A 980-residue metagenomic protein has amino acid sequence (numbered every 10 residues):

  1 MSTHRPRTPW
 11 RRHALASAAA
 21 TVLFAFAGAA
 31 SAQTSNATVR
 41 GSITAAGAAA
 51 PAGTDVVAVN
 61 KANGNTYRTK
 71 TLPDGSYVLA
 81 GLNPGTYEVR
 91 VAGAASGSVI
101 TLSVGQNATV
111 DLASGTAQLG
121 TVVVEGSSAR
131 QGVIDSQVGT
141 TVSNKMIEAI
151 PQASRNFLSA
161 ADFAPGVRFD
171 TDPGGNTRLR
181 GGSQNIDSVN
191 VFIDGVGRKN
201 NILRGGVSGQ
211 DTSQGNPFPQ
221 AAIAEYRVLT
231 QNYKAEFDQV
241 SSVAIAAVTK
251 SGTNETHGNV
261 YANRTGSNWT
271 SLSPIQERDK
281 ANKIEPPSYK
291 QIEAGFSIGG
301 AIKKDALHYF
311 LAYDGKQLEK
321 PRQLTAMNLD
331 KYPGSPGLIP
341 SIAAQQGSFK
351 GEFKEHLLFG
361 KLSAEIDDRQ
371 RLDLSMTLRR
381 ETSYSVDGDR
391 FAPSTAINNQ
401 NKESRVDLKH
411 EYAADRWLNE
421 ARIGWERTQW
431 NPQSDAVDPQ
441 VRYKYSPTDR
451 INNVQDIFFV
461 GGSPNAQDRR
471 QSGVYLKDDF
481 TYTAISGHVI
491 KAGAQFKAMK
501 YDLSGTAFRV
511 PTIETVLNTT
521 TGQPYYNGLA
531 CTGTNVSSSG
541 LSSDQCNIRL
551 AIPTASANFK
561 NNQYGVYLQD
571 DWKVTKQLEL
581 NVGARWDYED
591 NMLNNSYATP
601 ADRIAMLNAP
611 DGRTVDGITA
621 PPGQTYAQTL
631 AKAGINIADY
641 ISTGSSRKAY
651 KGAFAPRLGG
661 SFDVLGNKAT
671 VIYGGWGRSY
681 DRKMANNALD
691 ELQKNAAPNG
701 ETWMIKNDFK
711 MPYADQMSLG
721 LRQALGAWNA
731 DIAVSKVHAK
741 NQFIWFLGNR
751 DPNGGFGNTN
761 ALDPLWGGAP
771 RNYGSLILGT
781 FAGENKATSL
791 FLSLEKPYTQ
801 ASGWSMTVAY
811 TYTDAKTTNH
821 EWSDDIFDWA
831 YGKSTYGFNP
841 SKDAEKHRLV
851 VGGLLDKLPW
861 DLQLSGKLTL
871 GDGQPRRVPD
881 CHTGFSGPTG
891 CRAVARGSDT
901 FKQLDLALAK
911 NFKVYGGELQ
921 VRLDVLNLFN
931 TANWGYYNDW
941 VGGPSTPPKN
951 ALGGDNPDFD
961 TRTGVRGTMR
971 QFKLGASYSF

Functional and structural regions predicted by a protein language model:
H4, K740, W745, P859-S886 (+2 more regions): C-terminal beta-signal and adjacent terminal beta-strands/loops of Gram-negative outer-membrane beta-barrel proteins
K61-S76: Short, acidic Ser/Thr/Gly-rich low-complexity loop/linker segments typical of extracellular and cell-surface proteins
L72, R90, A95-D111, G120-S251 (+4 more regions): Periplasmic N-terminal accessory/gating domains of Gram-negative outer-membrane beta-barrel systems
G126, V260-G266, L311-G315, L374-L378 (+8 more regions): Transmembrane beta-barrel strands of outer-membrane/channel proteins
H257, P286-S385, N401-E420, P656: Transmembrane beta-barrel wall of Gram-negative outer-membrane proteins
D368-Q569, G755-F756, A769, G774-L776 (+3 more regions): Replace "related TpsB outer-membrane translocases also match" with "some related outer-membrane beta-barrels such as
N594-G779, G783, A895, D899: Solvent-exposed loop/turn elements at secondary-structure boundaries
S735-R877, G975: Gram-negative outer-membrane beta-barrel transporters
